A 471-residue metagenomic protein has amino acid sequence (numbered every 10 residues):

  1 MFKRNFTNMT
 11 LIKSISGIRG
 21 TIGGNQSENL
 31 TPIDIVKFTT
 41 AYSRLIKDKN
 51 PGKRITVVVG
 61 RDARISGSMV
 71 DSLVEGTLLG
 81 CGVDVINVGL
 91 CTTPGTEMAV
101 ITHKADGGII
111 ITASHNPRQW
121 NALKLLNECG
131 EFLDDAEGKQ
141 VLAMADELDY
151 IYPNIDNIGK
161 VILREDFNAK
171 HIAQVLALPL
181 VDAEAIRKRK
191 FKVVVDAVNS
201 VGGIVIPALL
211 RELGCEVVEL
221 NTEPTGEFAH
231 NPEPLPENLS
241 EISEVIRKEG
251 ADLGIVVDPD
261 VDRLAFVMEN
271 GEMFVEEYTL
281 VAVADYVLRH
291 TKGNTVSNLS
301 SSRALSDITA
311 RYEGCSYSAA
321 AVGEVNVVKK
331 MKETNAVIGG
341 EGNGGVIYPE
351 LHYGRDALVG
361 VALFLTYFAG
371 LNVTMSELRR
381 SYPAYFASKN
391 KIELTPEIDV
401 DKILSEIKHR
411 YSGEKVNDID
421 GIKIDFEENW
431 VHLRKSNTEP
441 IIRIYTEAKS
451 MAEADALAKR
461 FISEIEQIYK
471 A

Functional and structural regions predicted by a protein language model:
F2-G76, G80-C81, V161-V193: An N-terminal, well-structured beta->alpha segment
T21, N121-E249: Gly/Ser/Thr-enriched, mixed-charge loops and adjacent short helices that form phosphate/oxyanion-binding elements
R44, T56-W120, A208-V267: N-terminal small/polar loop signature for handling phosphorylated ligands or for N-terminal nucleophile
V59-R61, V195-A197, M268, E350 (+1 more regions): Short glycine-centered, acidic/aromatic-flanked micro-motifs in structured strand/loop junctions that mark active-site
D134, E219-N221, E272-K292, A357-Y367: Gly/Ser/Thr-rich active-site loops/lids in small-molecule metabolic enzymes that frequently grip phosphoryl groups
Q140-A173, A177, M268-G342, I347: Proline/glycine-rich low-complexity loops and linkers
L253, T291-A471: Phosphate-binding and adjacent anionic-ligand microenvironments
